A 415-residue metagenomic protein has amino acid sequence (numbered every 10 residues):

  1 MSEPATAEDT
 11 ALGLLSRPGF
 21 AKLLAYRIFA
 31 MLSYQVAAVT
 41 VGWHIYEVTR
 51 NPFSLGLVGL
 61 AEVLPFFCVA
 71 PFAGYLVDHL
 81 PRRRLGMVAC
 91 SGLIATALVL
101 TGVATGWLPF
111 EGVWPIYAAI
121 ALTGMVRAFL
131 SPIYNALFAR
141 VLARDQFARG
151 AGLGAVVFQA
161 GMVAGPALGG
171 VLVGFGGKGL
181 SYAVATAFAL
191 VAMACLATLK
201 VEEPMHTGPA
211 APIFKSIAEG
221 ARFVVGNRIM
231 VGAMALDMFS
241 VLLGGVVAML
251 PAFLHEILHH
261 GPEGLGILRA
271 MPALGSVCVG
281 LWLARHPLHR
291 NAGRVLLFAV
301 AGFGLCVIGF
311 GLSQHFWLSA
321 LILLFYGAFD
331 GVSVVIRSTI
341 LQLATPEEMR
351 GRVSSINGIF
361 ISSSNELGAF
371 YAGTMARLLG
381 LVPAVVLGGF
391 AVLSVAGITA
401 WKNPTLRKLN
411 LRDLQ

Functional and structural regions predicted by a protein language model:
M1-L15, K215, K402-Q415: Intrinsic disorder in cytosolic terminal tails and internal cytosolic loops of multi-pass membrane transporters
T6-L64, R222-P272: Helix-loop boundary and gating motifs at the non-cytosolic
K22-L23, E111-A119, G232, W317-L323: Short hydrophobic/alpha-helical segments at membrane-entry points of transmembrane helices in Major Facilitator
V39, Q159-G170, A248, G280 (+1 more regions): Glycine/proline-centered helix-kink
V41, F129-L142, V332-T345: Intracellular juxtamembrane helix-capping segments at the cytosolic ends of symmetry-related transmembrane helices
C68-F72, H79, R83-A95, V99 (+6 more regions): C-terminal transmembrane bundle of multi-pass solute transporters/carriers
A119-A160: Cytoplasmic helix-loop-helix junction between adjacent transmembrane helices in 12-TM secondary transporters
A136, R140, Y182, F188-A211 (+2 more regions): Helix-loop junctions on the cytosolic side of multi-pass membrane transporters, especially the intracellular loop
